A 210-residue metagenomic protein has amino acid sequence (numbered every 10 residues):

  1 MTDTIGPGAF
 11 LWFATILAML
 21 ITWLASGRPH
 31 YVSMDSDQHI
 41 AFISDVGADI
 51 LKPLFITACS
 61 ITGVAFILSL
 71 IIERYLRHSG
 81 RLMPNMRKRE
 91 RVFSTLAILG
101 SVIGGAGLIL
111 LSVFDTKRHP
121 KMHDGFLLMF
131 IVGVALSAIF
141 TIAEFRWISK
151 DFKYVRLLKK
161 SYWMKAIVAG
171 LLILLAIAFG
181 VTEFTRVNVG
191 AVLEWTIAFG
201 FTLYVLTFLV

Functional and structural regions predicted by a protein language model:
M1-G80, R91-G107, V113-T116, M129 (+1 more regions): Early transmembrane alpha-helices of polytopic membrane proteins
S69-L70, A135-L136, F152: Alpha-helix boundary/capping detector
R81-R91, D151-L158: Membrane-interface helix-boundary motifs at transmembrane edges
I103-S149: Membrane-proximal helix-loop-helix units in multi-pass membrane proteins
F140-V210: Terminal transmembrane helical module of multi-pass membrane proteins
